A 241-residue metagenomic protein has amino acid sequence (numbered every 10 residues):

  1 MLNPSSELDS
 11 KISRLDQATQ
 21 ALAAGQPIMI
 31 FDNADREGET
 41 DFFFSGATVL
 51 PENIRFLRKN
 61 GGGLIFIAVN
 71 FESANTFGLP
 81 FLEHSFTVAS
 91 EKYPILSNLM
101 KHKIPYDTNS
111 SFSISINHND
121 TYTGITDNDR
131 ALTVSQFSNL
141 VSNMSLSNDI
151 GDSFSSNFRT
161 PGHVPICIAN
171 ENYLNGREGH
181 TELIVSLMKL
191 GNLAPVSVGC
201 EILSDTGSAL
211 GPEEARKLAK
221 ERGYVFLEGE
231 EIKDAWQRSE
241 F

Functional and structural regions predicted by a protein language model:
M1-F241: Catalytic domains of riboflavin
